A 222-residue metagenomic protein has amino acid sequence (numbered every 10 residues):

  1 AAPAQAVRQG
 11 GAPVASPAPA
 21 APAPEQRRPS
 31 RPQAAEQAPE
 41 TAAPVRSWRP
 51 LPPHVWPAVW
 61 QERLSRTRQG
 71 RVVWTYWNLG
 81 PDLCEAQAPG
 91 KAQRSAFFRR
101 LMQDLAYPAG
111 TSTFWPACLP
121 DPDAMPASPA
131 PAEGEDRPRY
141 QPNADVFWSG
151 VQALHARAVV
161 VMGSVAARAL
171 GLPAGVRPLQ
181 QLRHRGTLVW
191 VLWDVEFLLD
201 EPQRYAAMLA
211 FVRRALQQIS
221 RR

Functional and structural regions predicted by a protein language model:
A1-R222: A polyanion-binding, active-site-adjacent surface
